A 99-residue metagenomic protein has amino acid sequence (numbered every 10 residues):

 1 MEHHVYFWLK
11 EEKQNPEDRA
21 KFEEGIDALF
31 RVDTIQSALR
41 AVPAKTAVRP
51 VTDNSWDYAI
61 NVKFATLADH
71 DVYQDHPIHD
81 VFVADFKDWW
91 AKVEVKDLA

Functional and structural regions predicted by a protein language model:
M1-D57, N61, A65-V72, A99: Short S/T/G/P-rich N-terminal loop/turn motif that feeds into the first structured element of a domain
F64-D88: C-terminal structural segments of small proteins and small subunits
D85-A99: Charge-dense polyanion-binding interfaces
